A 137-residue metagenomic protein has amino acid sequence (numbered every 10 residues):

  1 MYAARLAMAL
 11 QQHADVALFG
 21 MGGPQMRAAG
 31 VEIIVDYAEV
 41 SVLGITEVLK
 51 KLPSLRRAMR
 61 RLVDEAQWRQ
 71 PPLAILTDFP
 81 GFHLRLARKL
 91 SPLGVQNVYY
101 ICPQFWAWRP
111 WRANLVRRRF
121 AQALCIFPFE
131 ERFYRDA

Functional and structural regions predicted by a protein language model:
M1-A137: Active-site and donor-binding regions of nucleotide-sugar-utilizing enzymes
